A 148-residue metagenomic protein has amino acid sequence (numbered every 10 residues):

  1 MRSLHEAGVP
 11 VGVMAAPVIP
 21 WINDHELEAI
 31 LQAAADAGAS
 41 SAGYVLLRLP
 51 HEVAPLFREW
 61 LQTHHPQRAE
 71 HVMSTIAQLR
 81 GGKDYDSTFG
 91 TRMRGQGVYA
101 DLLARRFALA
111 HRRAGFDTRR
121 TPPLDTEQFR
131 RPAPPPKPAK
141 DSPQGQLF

Functional and structural regions predicted by a protein language model:
M1-M14: Radical SAM/AdoMet-radical enzyme domain recognition
S3, H25-F148: Auxiliary Fe-S-binding modules of radical SAM enzymes
M14-V18, A29-I30: Short, hydrophobic/aromatic alpha-helical segments in well-folded domains
A16-P20, L47-L49: Active-site beta-loop-alpha junctions enriched in small/polar residues
